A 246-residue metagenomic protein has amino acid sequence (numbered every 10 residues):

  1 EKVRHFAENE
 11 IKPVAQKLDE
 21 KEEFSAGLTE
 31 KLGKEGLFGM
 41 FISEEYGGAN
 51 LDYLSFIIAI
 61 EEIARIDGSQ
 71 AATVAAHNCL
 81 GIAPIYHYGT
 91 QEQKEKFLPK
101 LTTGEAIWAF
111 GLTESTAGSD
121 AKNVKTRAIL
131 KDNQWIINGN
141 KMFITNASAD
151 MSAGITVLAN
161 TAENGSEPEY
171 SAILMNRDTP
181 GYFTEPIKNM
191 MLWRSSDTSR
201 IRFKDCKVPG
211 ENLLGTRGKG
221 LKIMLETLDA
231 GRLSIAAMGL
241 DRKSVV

Functional and structural regions predicted by a protein language model:
E1-A75, E92-T103, I107, T116 (+2 more regions): Amphipathic, small/basic residue-rich leader segments at the start of a protein or domain
G36, I60-A64, A159-N160, M175-P180 (+1 more regions): Short Ser/Thr-interspersed hydrophobic loop/turn segments at strand-loop and sheet-helix junctions that line or gate
L51, D120-K122, A147-S152, S166-E169 (+2 more regions): Short glycine/proline-enriched turns and hinge-like loops at secondary-structure junctions
I66, A172, F183-V246: Glycine-rich beta->alpha junctions and the first turn(s) of the following alpha-helix
G68, A117, M142-A149, W193 (+1 more regions): Glycine-rich phosphate/pyrophosphate-binding beta-alpha loops
A72-E92, G118-A121: N-terminal glycine-rich flavin-associated loop
D120-N138: Cytochrome P450 C-terminal beta-domain/meander region
Q134, N138-F183: A short core secondary-structure module
